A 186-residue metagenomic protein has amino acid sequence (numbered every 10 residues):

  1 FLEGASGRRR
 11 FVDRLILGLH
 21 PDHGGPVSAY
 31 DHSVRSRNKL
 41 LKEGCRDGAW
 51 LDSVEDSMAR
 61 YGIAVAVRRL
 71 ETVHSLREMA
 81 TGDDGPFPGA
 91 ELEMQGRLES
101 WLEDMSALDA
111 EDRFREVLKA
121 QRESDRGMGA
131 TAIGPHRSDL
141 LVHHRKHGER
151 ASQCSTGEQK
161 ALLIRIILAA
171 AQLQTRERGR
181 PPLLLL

Functional and structural regions predicted by a protein language model:
F1-K39: Extended, charged alpha-helical "arm/stalk" segments used for dimerization and assembly in large NTPase-driven machines
R14, G18, S33-S36, L40-E43 (+3 more regions): Conserved, well-folded catalytic cores of nucleic-acid-processing and energy-transducing macromolecular machines
L17-G24, C45, I63-V67, E71: Generic amphipathic alpha-helical segments used as scaffolds and interaction surfaces in large, multi-domain proteins
H23-E55, G85-E91: Extended, charged coiled-coil "arm/hinge" scaffolds of SMC/Rad50-like chromosome-maintenance ATPases and other large
A49-R60, A64-L185: Conserved NTPase motor "head" modules and their coupling/switch loops across ABC/AAA+ ATPases, GTPases, and GHKL ATPases
